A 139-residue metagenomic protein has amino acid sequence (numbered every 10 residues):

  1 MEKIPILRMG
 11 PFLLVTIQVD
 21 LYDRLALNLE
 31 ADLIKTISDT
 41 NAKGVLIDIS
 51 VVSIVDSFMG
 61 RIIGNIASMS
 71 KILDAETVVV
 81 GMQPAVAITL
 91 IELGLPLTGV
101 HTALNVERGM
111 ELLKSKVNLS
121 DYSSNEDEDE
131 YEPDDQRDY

Functional and structural regions predicted by a protein language model:
M1-R8, N118-Y139: Non-catalytic signal-transmission and effector/linker regions of two-component phosphorelay proteins
E2-E30: STAS-typified acidic loop motif
P5, G99-H101: Conserved beta-strand segments of alpha/beta enzyme cores
L7, T36-D39, M69-I72: Conserved catalytic network of the ASCE P-loop NTPase/AAA+ motor domain
D20, E30-I37, G44-L46, G64 (+2 more regions): Extended, hydrophobic alpha-helical segments
L27, A31, K35, R61-S68 (+4 more regions): Solvent-exposed alpha-helical segments within well-ordered globular domains of core cellular machineries
K43, I47-P96: Amphipathic alpha-helical interaction surfaces in cytosolic regulatory modules
T102-E128: A charged, well-structured terminal subsegment
